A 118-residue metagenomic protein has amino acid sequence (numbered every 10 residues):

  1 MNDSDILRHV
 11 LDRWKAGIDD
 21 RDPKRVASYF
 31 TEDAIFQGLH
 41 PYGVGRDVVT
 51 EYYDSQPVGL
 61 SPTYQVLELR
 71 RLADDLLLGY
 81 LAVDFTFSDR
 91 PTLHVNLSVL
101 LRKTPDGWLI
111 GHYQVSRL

Functional and structural regions predicted by a protein language model:
M1-R25, I35-L118: A beta-strand edge to alpha-helix "cap/lid" segment located at domain peripheries
E32: Conserved adenine-binding aromatic site and its adjacent loop/helix in ATP-hydrolyzing domains
